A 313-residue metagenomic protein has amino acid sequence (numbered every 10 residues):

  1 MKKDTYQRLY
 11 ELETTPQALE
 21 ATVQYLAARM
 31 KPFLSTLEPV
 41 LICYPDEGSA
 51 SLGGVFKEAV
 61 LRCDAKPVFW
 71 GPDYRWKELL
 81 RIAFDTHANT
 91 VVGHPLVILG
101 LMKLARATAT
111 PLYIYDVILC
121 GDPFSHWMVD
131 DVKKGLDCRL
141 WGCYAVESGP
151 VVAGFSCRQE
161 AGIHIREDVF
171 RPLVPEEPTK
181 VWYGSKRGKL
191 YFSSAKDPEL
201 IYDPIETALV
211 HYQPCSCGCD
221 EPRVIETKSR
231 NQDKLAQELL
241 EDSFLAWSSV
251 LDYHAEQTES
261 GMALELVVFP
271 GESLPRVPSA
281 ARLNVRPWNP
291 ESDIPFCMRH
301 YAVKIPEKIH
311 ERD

Functional and structural regions predicted by a protein language model:
M1-T22: Conserved AMP-binding A3 loop
K2-D4, V60, P172: Hydrophobic alpha-helical segments that mediate membrane insertion or helix-helix packing
P16-R29, P39-L99: AMP-binding/adenylate-forming
K31-F33: A structural signal for hydrophobic secondary-structure junctions, strongest on transmembrane helix-loop-helix units
T36-L37, I114: Phosphate-coordination loops involved in phosphoryl transfer and adenosine-cofactor binding
K66-D313: Active-site glycine/GP-rich loop and adjacent strand/helix microenvironment that borders small-molecule binding pockets
